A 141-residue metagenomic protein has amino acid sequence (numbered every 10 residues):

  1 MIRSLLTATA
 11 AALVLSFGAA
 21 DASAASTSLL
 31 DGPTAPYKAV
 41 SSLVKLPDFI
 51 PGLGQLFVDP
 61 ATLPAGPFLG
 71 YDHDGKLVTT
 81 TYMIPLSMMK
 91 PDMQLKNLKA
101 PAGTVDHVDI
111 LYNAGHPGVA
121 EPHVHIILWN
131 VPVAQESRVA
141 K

Functional and structural regions predicted by a protein language model:
M1-T9: Bacterial N-terminal signal peptides that target proteins for export
A8-S16: Bacterial N-terminal signal peptides
G18-A20: N-terminal signal peptide c-region/cleavage motif recognized by signal peptidases
A22-K141: Metal-centered catalytic cores of metalloenzymes
